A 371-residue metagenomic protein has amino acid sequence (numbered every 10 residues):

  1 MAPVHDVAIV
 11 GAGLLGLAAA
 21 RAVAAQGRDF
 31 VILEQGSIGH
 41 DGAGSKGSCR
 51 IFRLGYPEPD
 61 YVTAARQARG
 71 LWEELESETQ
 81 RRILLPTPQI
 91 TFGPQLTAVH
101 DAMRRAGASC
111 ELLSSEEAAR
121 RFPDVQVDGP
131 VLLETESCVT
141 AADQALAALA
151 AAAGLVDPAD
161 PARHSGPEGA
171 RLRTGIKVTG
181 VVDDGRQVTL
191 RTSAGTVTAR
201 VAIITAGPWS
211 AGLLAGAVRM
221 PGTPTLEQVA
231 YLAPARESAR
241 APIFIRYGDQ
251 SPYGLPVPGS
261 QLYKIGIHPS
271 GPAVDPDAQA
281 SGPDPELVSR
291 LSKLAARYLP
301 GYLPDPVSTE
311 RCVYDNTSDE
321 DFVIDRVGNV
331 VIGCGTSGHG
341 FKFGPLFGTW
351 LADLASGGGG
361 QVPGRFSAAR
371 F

Functional and structural regions predicted by a protein language model:
A2-L15: Beta1/beta-strand and adjacent pyrophosphate-binding region of the FAD-binding site in flavoprotein oxidoreductases
A8-V10, L33, V197-W209, G348: Short hydrophobic core segments
R21-A25, R82-L84, P208-N329: Active-site substrate-recognition segment that forms the wall of the catalytic cavity or substrate channel
A25-G44: Glycine-rich FAD pyrophosphate-binding loop
S48-R121, D128-P130, S251: Dinucleotide-binding Rossmann-like beta1-alpha1 core, especially the glycine-rich loop that anchors the ADP
T63-A64, T91-T97, L133-A151, G282-L287: Short beta-strand to alpha-helix junction loop
L133-S193: Helical element adjacent to the flavin cofactor pocket in flavoenzyme catalytic cores
R297-F371: C-terminal catalytic lobe of FAD-dependent flavoproteins
